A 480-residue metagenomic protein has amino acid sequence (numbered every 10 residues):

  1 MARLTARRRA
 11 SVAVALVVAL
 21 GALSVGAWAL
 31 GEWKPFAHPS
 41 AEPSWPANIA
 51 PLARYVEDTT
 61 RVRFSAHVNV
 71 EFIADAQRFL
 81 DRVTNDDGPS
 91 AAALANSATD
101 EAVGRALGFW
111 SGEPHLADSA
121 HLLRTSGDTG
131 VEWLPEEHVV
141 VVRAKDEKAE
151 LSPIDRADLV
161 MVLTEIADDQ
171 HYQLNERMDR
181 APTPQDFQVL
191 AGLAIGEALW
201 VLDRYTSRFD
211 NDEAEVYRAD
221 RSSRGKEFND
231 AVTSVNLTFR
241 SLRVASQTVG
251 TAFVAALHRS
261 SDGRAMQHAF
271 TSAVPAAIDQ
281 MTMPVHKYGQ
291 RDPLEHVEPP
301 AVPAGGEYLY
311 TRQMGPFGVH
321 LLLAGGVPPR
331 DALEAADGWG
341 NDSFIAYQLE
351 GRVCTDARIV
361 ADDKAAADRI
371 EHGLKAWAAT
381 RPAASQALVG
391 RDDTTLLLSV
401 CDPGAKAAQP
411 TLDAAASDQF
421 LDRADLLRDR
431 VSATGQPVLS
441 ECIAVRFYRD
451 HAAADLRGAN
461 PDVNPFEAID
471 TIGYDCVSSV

Functional and structural regions predicted by a protein language model:
A2-L20, G26-G31: N-terminal Sec-pathway targeting helices
L52, D169-N175, D179-R221: Post-HExxH zinc-binding segment in Zn-dependent metallohydrolases
V56, I154-L174, I195-L199, V254 (+1 more regions): Active-site recognition of the HExxH zinc-binding catalytic motif
F79-S97, H115-V140: Catalytic zinc-binding patch centered on the HExxH motif and its immediate surroundings that defines zinc-dependent
V140-V160, D186-V189: Short pre-active-site segment immediately N-terminal to the catalytic Zn-binding motif
D230-R352: Pan-zinc metallopeptidase signature
V232, A416-V480: Mature extracellular/luminal domains of secreted and GPI-anchored eukaryotic proteins, especially small
G340-S343, G351-D429, T434, V438: C-terminal soluble interaction/assembly domains
